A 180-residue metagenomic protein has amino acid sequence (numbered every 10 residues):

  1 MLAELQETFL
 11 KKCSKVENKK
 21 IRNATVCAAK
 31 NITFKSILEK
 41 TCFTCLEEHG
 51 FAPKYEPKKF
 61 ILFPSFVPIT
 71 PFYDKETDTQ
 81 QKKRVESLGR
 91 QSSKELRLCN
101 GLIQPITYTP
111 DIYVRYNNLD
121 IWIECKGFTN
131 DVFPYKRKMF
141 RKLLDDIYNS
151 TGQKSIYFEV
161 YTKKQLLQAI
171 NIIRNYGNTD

Functional and structural regions predicted by a protein language model:
M1-D180: Electrostatic, structured charged patches in enzyme active sites and in nucleic-acid/phosphate-binding
